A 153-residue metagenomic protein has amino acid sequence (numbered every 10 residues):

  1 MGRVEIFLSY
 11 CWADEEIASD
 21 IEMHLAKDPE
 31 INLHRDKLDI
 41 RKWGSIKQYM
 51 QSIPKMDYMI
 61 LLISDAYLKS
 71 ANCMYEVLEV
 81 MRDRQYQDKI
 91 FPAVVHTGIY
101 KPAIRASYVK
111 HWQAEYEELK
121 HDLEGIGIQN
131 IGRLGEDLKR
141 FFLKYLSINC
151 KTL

Functional and structural regions predicted by a protein language model:
M1-F7, W12-H24, T97-L153: C-terminal interaction surface of TIR/SEFIR-family domains
M1-M59, M81-K89: Conserved N-terminal substructure of TIR/SEFIR domains
A13, I40, Y67-L68, G98: Conserved beta-strand elements of beta-rich interaction domains across eukaryotes, especially beta-propellers
M50, E76-V77, T97, K110: Flexible domain-boundary/linker segments
D65-A66, Q87, P92-K101: Short beta-alpha junction loops
D65-Q85: Conserved TIR/SEFIR loop-to-helix hotspot centered on a Trp-containing motif with a nearby acidic residue
